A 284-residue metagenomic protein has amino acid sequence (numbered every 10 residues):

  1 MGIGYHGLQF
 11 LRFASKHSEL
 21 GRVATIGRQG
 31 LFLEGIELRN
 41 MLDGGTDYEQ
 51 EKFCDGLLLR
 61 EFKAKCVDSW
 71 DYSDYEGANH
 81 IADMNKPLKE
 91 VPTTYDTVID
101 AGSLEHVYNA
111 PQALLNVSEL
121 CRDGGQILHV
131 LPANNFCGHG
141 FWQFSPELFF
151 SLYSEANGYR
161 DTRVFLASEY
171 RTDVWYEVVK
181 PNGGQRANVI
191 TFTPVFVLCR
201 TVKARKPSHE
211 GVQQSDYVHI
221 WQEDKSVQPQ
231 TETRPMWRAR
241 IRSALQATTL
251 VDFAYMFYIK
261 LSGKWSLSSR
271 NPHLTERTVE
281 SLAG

Functional and structural regions predicted by a protein language model:
M1-G21: Class I SAM-dependent methyltransferase Rossmann-like catalytic core, especially the SAM/SAH-binding loop
M1-G4, E61, V189-T193: A short catalytic or substrate-binding loop motif that flags glycine-/basic-rich loops and adjacent residues that bind
H17-N40, D47: Conserved class I S-adenosyl-L-methionine
R22-I26, E49-F136: Conserved SAM-binding loop
G35-L38, N79, G138-F141: A short acidic (Asp/Glu
R39-D43, Q143-P146: Short secondary-structure boundary/capping segments
N40-K63, T162-S168: Short mixed-charge
Y108-Q246, D252-G284: S-adenosyl-L-methionine-dependent methyltransferase catalytic module, highlighting the catalytic core
